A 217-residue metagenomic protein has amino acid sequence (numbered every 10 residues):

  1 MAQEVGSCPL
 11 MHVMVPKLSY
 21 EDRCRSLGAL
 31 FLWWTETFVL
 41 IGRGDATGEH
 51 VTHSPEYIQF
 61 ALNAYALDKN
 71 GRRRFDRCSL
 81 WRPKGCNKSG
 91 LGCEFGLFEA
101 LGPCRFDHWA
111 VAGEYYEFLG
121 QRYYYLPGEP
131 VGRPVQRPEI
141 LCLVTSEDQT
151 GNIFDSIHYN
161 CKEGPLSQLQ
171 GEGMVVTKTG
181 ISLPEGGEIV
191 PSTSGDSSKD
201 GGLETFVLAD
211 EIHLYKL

Functional and structural regions predicted by a protein language model:
A2-L217: Phosphate/NTP-binding elements of NTP-utilizing enzymes
